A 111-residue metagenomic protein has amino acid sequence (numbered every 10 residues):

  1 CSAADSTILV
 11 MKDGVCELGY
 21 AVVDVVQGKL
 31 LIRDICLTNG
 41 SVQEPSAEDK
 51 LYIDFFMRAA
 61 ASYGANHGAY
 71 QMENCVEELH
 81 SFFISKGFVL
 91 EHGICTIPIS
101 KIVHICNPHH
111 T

Functional and structural regions predicted by a protein language model:
C1-A3, V10, C106-T111: Short amphipathic alpha-helix that is part of the acyltransferase structural core
S2, G14, V23, Y63-A65: Sterically constrained small-residue positions within well-ordered secondary structures of folded domains
S2-S6, Q43-S46: N-terminal start-of-chain detector that recognizes signal peptides and the immediate post-cleavage beginning
A4-G19: Conserved beta-hairpin
E17-D24, E73-T111: Terminal substrate-recognition subdomain of acyl/acetyltransferases
L30-G93: Acyl-donor binding region in acyl/amide transferases
